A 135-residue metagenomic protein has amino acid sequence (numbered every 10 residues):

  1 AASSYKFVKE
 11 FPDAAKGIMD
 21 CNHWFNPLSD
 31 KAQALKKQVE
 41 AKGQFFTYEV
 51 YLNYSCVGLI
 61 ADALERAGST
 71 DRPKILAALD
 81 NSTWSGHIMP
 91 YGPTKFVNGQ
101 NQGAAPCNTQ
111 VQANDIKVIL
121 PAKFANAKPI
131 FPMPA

Functional and structural regions predicted by a protein language model:
A1-A135: Extracytosolic ligand-binding ectodomains
